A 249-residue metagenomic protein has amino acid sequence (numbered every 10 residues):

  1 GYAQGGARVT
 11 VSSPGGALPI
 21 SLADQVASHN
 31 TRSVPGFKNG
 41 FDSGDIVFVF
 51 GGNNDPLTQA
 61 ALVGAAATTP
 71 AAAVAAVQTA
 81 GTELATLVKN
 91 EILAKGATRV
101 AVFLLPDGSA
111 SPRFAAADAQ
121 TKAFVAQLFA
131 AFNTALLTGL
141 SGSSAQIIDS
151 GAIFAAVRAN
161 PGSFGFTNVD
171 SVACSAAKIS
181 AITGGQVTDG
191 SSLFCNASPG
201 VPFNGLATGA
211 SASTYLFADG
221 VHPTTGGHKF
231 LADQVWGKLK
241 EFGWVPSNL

Functional and structural regions predicted by a protein language model:
G1-Q4, D45-G51, D55-T58, L93 (+5 more regions): Structural recognition of the beta-strand scaffold that forms the well-ordered cores of secreted hydrolase catalytic
G1-T82: Conserved SGNH/GDSL esterase-like catalytic core that processes O-acyl groups on lipids and polysaccharides
L22-Q25, A80-L84, V88, L128 (+4 more regions): Stable alpha-helical elements in mature extracytoplasmic
P35-S43, V47, L93-K95, G142 (+3 more regions): Extracellular/periplasmic catalytic domains that process cell-envelope and extracellular macromolecules
G40, T86-A101, A131-I148: A structural motif corresponding to the C-terminal end of an alpha-helix and its immediate exit/capping segment
P56-A75, G108-A130, A156: Serine-dependent acyl-ester chemistry module
T79, N90, A94, A101-A117: Structured, solvent-exposed acidic/aromatic patches
P112-A126, T138-V221: Mobile gating loops/cap/lid regions near enzyme active sites that modulate substrate access
